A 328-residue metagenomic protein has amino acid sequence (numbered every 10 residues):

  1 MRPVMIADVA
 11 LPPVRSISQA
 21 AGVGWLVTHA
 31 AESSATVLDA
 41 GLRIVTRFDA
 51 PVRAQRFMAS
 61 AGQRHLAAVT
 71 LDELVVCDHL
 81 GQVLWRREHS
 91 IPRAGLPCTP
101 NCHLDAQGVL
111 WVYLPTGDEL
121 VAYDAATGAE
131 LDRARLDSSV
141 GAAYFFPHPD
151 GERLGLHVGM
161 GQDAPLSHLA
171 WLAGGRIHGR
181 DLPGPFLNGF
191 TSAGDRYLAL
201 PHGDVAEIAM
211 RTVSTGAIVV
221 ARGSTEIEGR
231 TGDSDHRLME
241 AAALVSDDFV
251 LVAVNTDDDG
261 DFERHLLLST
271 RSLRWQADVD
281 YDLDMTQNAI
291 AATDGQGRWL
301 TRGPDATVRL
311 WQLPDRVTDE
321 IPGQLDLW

Functional and structural regions predicted by a protein language model:
M1-P13, A30-A50, E73-G95, E119-S138 (+4 more regions): Surface-exposed loop/turn elements that mediate protein-protein interactions on large endomembrane-trafficking
V9-V23, D49-R64, I91-Q107, R135-P149 (+4 more regions): Repeated scaffold domains used in trafficking and secretory/extracellular systems, primarily beta-propellers
S16-V37, R56-V76, Q107-P115, L120 (+6 more regions): Short beta-strand elements that form the blades of beta-propeller/WD-repeat-like and other beta-sheet-rich scaffold
G184-G216: Long, well-ordered mid-to-C-terminal structural blocks that present hydrophobic/aromatic surfaces
V213-A217, R230-L238, D247-V254: Compact recognition or signaling/catalytic modules
